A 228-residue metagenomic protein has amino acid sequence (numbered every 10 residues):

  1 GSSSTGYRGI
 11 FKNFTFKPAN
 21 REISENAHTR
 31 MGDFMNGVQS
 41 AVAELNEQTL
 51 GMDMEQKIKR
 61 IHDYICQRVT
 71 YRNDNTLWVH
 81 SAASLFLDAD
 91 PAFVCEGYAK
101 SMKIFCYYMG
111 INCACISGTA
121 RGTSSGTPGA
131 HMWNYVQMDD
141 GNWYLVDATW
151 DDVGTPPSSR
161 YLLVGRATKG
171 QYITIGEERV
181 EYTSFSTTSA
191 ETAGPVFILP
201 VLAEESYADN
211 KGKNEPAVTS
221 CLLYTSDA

Functional and structural regions predicted by a protein language model:
G1-S40: Linear, non-domain "peripheral" regions
R8-N13, F86, A92, N142-A148: Short, well-ordered strand-loop elements centered on a beta-strand within folded domains, enriched for acidic residues
N26-D88: Secondary-structure boundary elements
D74-D90, V94-I104, S124: Conserved active-site-adjacent core of cysteine acyl-enzyme catalytic domains
G97-Q171: Hydrophobic/aromatic-rich core segments of domains that either
S125, P156-L223: Alpha-helical and coiled-coil interaction segments, frequently adjacent to or embedded within charge-biased
Y224-A228: Conserved small/polar residues in nucleotide/adenosyl-binding loops
